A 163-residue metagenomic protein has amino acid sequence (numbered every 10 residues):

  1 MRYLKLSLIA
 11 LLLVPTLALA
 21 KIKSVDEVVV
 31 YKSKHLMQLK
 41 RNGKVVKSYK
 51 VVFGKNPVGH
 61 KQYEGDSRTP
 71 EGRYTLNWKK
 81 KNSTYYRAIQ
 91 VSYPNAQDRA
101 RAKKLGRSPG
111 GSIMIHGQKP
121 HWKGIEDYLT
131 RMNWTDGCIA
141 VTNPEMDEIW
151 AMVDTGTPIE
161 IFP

Functional and structural regions predicted by a protein language model:
M1, M37-L39, Q90-V91: Short, hydrophobic/aromatic-rich beta-strand segments within well-structured domains
R2-I9: Sec-dependent signal peptide recognition, specifically the positively charged N-region followed immediately by
P15-L17: N-terminal signal peptide c-region/cleavage motif recognized by signal peptidases
A20-E64, F162-P163: Intrinsically disordered, low-complexity, Pro/Ser/Thr/Asn/Gly/Ala-rich spacer/linker segments adjacent to signal
K21-D26, F53-N77, A96-R101, N143-P144: N-terminal post-signal-peptidase region of extra-cytosolic proteins
I22-S24, W78-P163: Exported/periplasmic cell-wall-interacting domains
E27, S48-K50, R73, S112 (+1 more regions): Well-ordered beta-strand positions in beta-sheet-rich domains
K50, K61, R68, I113 (+1 more regions): Short glycine- and Lys/Arg-enriched binding-loop motifs that mark or flank ligand-binding interfaces
